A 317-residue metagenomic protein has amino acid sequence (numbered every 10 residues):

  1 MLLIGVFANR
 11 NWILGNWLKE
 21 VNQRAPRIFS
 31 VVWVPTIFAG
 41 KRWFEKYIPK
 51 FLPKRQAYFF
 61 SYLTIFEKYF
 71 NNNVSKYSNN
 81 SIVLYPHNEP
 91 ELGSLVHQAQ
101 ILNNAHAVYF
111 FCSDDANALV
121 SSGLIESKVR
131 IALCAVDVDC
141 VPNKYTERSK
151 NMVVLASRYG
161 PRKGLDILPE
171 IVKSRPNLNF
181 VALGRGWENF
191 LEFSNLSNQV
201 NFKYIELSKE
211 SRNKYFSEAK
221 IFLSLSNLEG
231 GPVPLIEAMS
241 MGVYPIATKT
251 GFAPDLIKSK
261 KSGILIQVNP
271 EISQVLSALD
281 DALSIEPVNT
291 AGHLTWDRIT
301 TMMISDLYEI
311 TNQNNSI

Functional and structural regions predicted by a protein language model:
W12, V21, P270, L283-N315: A charged, aromatic-enriched C-terminal amphipathic alpha-helix characteristic of glycosyltransferases across folds
F38-A39, I131-V141, W187: Short beta-strand->alpha-helix junction loop in the catalytic core of nucleotide-activated group-transfer enzymes
V120, A135-K150: Acidic anion/phosphate-binding donor-loop and adjacent secondary structure in glycosyltransferase catalytic cores
K144-K163, P169-R175, V181: Conserved donor-binding/catalytic core segment of Leloir-type glycosyltransferases
L191-S208: Nucleotide-activated donor-binding/catalytic signature segment of Leloir-type glycosyltransferases, i.e., the conserved
K214-A219: Short alpha-helical donor nucleotide-sugar binding micro-motif in glycosyltransferases
N227: Aromatic "clamp/platform" in nucleotide-sugar-dependent glycosyltransferases that forms part of the donor/acceptor
Y244-A247: Short hydrophobic beta-strand element within catalytic cores of glycosyltransferases and related nucleotide-activated
